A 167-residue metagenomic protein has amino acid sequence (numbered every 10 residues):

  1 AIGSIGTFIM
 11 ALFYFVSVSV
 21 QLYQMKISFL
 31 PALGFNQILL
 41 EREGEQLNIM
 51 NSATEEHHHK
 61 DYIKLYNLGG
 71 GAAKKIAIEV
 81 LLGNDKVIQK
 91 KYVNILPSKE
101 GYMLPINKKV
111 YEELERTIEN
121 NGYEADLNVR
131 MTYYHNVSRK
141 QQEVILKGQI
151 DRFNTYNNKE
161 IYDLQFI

Functional and structural regions predicted by a protein language model:
A1-A72: Membrane-proximal alpha-helical anchors
I49-Y62, G70-I167: An amphipathic alpha-helical interaction surface
